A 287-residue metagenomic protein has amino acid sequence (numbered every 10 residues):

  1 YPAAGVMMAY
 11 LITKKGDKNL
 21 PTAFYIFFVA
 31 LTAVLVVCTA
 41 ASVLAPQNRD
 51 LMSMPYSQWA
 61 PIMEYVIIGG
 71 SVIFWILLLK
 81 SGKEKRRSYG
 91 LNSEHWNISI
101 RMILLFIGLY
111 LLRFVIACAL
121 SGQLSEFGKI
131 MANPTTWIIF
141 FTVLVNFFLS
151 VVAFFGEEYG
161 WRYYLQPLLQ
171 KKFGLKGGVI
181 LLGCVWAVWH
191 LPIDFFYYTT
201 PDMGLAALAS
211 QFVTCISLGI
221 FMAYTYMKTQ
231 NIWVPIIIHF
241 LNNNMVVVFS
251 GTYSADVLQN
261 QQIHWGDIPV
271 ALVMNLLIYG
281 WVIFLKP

Functional and structural regions predicted by a protein language model:
Y1-I12, G16-L78, R101-L104, F127-K129 (+2 more regions): Alpha-helical transmembrane segments in multi-pass membrane proteins
L11-K18, L79-R87, G280-P287: Membrane-interface capping segments at transmembrane-helix boundaries
I12-A23, R86-E94, Q166-G174, Y226-Q230: Membrane-interface helix-boundary motifs at transmembrane edges
A23-V34, G178-V185, V234-N244: Central hydrophobic cores of alpha-helical transmembrane segments in multi-pass integral membrane proteins
C38-M52, I116-L124, P192-T199, F249-D256: Juxtamembrane "helix-exit" motif on the non-cytosolic side of transmembrane helices
G108, F155-G183, Y197, M227-N231: Membrane-interface helix/loop boundary segments of multi-pass membrane proteins
P201-L208, I232, I238-P287: C-terminal membrane module of polytopic membrane proteins
L208-Y224: Hydrophobic alpha-helical segments embedded in the membrane of multi-pass proteins
